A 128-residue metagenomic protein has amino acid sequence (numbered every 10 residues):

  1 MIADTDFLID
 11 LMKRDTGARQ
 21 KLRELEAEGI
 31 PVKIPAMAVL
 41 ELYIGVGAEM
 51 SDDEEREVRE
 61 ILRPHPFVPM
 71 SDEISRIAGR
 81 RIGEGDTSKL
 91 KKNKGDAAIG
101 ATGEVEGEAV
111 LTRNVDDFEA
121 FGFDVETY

Functional and structural regions predicted by a protein language model:
M1-I34, I44-E60: Short, well-structured N-terminal submotif of metal-dependent ribonuclease cores
D4-T5, L42, A78, G103 (+1 more regions): Generic structural signal for small/hydrophobic residues in well-ordered secondary structure, especially within
F7-L8, A38, I74, A98-I99 (+1 more regions): Alpha-helix capping/helix-boundary segments
E28, R63, F121-G122: Short, structured coil segments at secondary-structure junctions
P66-D86: Acidic catalytic patch
K94-G95: Acidic donor-binding loop at a coil-to-helix junction in glycosyltransferase catalytic cores that engages
G100, E104-Y128: Acidic, PIN/NYN-like endoribonuclease modules and their adjacent C-terminal/linker elements
